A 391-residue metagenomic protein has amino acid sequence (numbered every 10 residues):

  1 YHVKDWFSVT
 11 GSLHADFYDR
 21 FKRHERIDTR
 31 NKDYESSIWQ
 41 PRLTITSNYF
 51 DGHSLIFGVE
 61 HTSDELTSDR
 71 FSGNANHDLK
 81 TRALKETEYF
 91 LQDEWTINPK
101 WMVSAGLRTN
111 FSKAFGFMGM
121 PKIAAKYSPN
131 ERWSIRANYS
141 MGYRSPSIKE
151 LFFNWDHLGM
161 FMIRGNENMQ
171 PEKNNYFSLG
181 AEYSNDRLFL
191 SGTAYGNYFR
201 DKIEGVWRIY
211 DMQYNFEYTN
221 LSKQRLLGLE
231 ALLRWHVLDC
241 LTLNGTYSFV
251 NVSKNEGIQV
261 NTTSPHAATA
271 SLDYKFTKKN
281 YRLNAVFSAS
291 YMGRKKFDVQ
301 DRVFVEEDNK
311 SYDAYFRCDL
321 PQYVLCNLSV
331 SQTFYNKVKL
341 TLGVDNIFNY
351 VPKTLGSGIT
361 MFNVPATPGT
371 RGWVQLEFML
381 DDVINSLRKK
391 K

Functional and structural regions predicted by a protein language model:
Y1, P41-S47, L91-W95, I123-Y127 (+7 more regions): Residues on the lipid-exposed face of transmembrane beta-strands in outer-membrane beta-barrel proteins
Y1-F115, K126-S128, Y183, L188-G196 (+1 more regions): Face-selective signature of the C-terminal outer-membrane beta-barrel domain
D5-V9, D51-L55, K100-V103, R132-I135 (+5 more regions): Repeated loop/turn-to-beta-strand initiation elements of outer-membrane beta-barrel proteins
A15-D19, H61-T67, T87, L107-K113 (+10 more regions): Transmembrane beta-strands of outer-membrane beta-barrel pores
R23-D33, S72-K80, G106-F111, M162-E167 (+6 more regions): Extracellular loop and loop/strand-boundary signature of outer-membrane beta-barrel proteins
L84, S128, S134, M141-F199 (+4 more regions): Outer-membrane beta-barrel signature, preferentially recognizing the C-terminal barrel domain of Gram-negative
T96-K100, Y195-Y198, T219-Q300: Gram-negative outer-membrane beta-barrel transporters
L243, Y291-E307, S331-K391: C-terminal beta-signal and adjacent terminal beta-strands/loops of Gram-negative outer-membrane beta-barrel proteins
